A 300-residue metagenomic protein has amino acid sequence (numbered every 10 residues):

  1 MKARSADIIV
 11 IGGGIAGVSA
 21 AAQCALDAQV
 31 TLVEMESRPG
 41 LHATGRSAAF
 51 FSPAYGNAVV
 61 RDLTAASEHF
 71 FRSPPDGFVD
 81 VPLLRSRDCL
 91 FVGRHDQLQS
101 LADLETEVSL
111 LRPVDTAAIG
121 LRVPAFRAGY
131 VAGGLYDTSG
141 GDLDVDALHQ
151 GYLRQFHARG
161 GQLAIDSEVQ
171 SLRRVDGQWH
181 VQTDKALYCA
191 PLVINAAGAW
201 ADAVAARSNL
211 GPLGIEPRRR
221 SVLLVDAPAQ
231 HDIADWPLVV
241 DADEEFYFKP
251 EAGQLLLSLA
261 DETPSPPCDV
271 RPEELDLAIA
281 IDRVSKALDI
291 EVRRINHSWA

Functional and structural regions predicted by a protein language model:
A6-T31: N-terminal Rossmann-like FAD-binding beta1-loop-alpha1 element of flavoenzymes
A25-T44: Glycine-rich FAD pyrophosphate-binding loop
G40, A186-P237, V270, I290: Central helical "cap/lid" subdomain
A48-R122, E245-Y247: Dinucleotide-binding Rossmann-like beta1-alpha1 core, especially the glycine-rich loop that anchors the ADP
A58, D62-A65, F91-Q99, L135-R154 (+1 more regions): Short beta-strand to alpha-helix junction loop
L84-S86, A164, G214-R220, L288-W299: A short coil-to-beta-strand element that immediately follows conserved catalytic motifs
L135-P191, W200: Helical element adjacent to the flavin cofactor pocket in flavoenzyme catalytic cores
G211-P212, A227-A300: Active-site lid/adjacent beta-loop-alpha segment flanking the redox-cofactor pocket in flavoenzymes
